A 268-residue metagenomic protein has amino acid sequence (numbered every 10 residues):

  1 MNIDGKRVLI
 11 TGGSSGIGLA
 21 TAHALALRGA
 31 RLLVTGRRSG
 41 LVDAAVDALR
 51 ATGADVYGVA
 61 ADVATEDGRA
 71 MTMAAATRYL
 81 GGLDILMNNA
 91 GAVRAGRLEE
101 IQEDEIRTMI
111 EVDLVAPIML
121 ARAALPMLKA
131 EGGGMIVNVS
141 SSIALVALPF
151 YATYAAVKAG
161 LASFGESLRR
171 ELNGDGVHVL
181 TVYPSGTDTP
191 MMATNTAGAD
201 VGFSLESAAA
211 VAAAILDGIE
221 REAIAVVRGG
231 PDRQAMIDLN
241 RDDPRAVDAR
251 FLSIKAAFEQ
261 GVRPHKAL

Functional and structural regions predicted by a protein language model:
S14-G16, R38: Conserved glycine-rich cofactor-binding loop
R28-A45: Conserved glycine-rich Rossmann-like NAD(P)H-binding loop of the short-chain dehydrogenase/reductase
S39, A60-M73, E103: The beta1-alpha1 cofactor-binding region of Rossmann-like NAD(H)/NADP(H)-dependent oxidoreductases
R97-L98, Q102-I110: Substrate-binding pocket helix/loop in short-chain dehydrogenase/reductase
A121, V157: Active-site helix of classical SDR
S141: Residue(s) in the substrate-gating loop at a strand-loop-helix junction that position the organic substrate next
T181, A197-A235: C-terminal helical subdomain
